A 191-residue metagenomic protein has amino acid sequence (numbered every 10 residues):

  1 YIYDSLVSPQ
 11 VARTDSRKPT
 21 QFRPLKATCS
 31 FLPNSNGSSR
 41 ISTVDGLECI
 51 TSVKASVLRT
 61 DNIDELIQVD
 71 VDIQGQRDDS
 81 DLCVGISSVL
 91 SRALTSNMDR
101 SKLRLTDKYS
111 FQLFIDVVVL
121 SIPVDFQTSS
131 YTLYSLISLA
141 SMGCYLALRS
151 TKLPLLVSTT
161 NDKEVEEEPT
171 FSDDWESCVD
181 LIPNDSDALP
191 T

Functional and structural regions predicted by a protein language model:
Y1-T191: Polyanion-binding surfaces on beta-sheet-dominated domains and ring/shell assemblies
